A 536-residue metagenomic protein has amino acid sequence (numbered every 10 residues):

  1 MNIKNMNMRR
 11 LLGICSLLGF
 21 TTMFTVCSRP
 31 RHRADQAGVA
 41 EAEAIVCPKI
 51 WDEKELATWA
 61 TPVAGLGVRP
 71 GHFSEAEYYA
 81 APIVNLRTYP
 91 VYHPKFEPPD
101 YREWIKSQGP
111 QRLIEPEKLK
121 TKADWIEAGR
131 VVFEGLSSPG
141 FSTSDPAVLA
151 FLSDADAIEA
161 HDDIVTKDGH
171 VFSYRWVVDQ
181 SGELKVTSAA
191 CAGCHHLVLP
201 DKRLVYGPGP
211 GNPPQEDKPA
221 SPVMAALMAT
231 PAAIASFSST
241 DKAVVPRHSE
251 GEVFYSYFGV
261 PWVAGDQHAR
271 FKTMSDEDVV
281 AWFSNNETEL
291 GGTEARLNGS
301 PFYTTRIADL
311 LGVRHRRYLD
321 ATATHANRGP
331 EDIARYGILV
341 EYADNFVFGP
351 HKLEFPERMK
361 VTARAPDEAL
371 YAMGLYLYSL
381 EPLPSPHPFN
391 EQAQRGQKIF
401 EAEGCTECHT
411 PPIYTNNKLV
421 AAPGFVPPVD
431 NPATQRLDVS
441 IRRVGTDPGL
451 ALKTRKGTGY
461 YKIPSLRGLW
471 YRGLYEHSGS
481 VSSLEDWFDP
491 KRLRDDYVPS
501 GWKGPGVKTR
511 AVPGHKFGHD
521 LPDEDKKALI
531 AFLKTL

Functional and structural regions predicted by a protein language model:
M1-M8: N-terminal secretory signal peptides that target proteins for export/translocation
R9-S16: Sec-dependent signal peptide recognition, specifically the positively charged N-region followed immediately by
S16-L17, R29: Compositionally biased regions
L18-T22: Hydrophobic membrane-insertion alpha-helices, especially the h-region of bacterial N-terminal signal peptides
T25-V26: C-terminal motif of bacterial Sec signal peptides marking the signal peptidase cleavage site
R29-L536: Periplasmic c-type cytochrome electron-transfer domains
